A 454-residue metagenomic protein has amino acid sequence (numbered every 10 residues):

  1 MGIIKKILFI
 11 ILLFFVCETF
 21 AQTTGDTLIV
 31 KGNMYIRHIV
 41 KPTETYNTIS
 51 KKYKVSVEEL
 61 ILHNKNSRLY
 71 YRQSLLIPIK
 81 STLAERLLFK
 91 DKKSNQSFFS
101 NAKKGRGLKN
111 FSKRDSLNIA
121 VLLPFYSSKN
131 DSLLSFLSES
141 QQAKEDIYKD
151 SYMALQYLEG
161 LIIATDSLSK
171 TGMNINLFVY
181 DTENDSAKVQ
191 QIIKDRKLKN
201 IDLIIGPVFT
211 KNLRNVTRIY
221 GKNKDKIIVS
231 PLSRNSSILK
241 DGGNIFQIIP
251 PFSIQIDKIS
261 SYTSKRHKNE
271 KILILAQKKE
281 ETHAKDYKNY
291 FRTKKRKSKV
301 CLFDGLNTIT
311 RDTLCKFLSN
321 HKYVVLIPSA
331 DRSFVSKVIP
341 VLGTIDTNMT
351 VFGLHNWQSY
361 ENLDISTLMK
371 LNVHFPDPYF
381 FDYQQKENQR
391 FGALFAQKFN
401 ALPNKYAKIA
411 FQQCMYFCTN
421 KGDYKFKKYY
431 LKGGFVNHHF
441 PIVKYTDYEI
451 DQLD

Functional and structural regions predicted by a protein language model:
M1-T27, K425, F440, K444-T446 (+1 more regions): Bacterial Sec-dependent N-terminal signal peptides
Q22-S56, K90: Primarily a LysM-type cell-wall glycan-binding module
Y70-N130: Pro/Ala/Gly-rich low-complexity, hydrophilic intrinsically disordered segments
S128-Y152: A solvent-exposed, charged loop/short amphipathic helix patch at secondary-structure junctions
N200-F209, V229-P231, K271-Q277, N320-S336 (+2 more regions): Periplasmic-binding protein-like
I205-G206, K211-K268, I272-A276, E280-Y287 (+1 more regions): Extracytoplasmic ligand/sensor domains, especially the bilobed periplasmic-binding protein
I339-I409: Extracellular/periplasmic periplasmic-binding protein-like sensory domains
N400-L453: Segments of small-molecule ligand-sensing domains
